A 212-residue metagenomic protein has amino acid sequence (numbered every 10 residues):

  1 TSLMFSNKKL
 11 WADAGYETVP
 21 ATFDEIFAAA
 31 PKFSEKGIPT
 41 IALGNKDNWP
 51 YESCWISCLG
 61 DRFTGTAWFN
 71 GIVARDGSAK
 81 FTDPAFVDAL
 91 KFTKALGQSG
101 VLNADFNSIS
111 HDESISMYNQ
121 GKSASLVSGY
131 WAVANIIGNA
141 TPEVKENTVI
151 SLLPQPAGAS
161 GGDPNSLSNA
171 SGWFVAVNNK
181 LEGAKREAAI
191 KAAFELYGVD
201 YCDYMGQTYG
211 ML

Functional and structural regions predicted by a protein language model:
T1-T18, F27, I38, G44-A74 (+3 more regions): Periplasmic solute-binding protein
L3, K8, F27-S34, I56 (+6 more regions): Non-transmembrane alpha-helical segments in soluble domains of secreted/periplasmic/extracellular proteins
D13-A14, S99, A140-M211: Extracytoplasmic/periplasmic substrate-recognition and gating elements
D13-T18, K94-S108, K122, P142-T148: A local structural motif
A21-A28, A104-N119: Short helix-initiation/N-cap motifs at beta->coil->alpha
A30-K32, A74-F106: Glycine-centered hinge/linker elements that transmit conformational signals in sensory and ligand-binding systems
K36-T40, Q120-S128, E146: Alpha-to-beta junction loops
H111, S128-V133, L153-P154, S171-W173: Beta->alpha turn/N-cap motifs
